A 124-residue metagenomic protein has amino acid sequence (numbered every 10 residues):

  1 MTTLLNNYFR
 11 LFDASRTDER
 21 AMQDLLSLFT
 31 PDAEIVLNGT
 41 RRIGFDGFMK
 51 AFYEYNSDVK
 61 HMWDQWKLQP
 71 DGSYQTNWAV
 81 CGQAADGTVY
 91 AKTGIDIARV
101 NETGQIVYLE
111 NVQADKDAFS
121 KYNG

Functional and structural regions predicted by a protein language model:
M1-L28: Short acidic-aromatic low-complexity motifs
L5-Y8, G44, F48, D115: N-terminal leader/targeting signatures
R10-D13, T17, T30, Y53 (+2 more regions): Generic surface-pattern signal
M22-G72: A solvent-exposed, acidic/Ser-Thr-rich amphipathic alpha-helical stretch
K50-G124: A beta-strand edge to alpha-helix "cap/lid" segment located at domain peripheries
